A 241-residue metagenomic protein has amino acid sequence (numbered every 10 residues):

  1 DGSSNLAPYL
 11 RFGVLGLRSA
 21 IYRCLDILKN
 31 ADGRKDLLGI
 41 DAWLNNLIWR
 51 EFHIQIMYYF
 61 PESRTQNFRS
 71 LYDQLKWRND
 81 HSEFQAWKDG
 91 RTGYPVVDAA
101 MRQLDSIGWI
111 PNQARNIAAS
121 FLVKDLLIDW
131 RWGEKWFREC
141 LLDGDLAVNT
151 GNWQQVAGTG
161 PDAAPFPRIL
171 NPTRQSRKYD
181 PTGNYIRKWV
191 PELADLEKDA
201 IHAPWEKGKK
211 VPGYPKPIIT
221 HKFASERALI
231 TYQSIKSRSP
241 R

Functional and structural regions predicted by a protein language model:
S3-R241: C-terminal catalytic domain of photolyase/cryptochrome flavoproteins, centering on the FAD-binding pocket
